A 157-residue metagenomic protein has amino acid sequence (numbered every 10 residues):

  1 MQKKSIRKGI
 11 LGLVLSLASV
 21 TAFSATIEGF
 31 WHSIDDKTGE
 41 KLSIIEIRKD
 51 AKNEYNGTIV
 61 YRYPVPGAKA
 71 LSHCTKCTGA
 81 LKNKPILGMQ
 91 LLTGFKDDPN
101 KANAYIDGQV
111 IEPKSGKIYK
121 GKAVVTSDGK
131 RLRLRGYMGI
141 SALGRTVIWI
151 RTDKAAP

Functional and structural regions predicted by a protein language model:
Q2-L13: Bacterial N-terminal signal peptides that target proteins for export
S19-A22: N-terminal signal peptide c-region/cleavage motif recognized by signal peptidases
S24-W31: Cleaved targeting-peptide boundary
H32-G121: Central antiparallel beta-sheet cores of small beta-barrel/beta-sandwich binding domains
E54, K130-R131: Generic structural signal for coil-to-beta-strand starts
C77-N83, R133-I140: Short aromatic-glycine motifs in intrinsically disordered, low-complexity regions
R131, Y137-P157: Edge beta-strand at a domain terminus
